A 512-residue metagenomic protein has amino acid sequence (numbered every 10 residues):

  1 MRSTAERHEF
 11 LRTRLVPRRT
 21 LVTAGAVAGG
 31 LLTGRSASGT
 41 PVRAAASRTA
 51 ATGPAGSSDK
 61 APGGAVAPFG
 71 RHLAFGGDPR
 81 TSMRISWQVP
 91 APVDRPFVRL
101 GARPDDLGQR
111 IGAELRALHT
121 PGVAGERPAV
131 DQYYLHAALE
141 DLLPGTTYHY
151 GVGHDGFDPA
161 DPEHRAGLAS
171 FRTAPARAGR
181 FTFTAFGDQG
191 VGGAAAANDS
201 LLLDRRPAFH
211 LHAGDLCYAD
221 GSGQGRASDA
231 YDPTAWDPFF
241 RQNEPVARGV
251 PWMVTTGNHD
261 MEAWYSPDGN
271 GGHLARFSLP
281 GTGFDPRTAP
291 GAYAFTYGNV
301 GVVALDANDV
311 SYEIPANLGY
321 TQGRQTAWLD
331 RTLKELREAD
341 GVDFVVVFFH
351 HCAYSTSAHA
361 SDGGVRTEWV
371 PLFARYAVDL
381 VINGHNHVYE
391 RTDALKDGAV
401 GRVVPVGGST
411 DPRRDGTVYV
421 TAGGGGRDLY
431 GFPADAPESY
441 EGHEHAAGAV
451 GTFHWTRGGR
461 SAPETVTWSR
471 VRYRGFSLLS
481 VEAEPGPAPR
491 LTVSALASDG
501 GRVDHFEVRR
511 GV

Functional and structural regions predicted by a protein language model:
M1-V16, V27, R43: N-terminal secretory signal peptides
E6-H8, A50-F97, R103-G108, G112-A124 (+7 more regions): Metal-dependent phosphoesterase/phosphodiesterase active-site architecture
L31-S58: C-terminal region of N-terminal signal peptides and the immediate post-cleavage residues of exported proteins
V66-G70, G77-S82, P90-V93, A102-G122 (+5 more regions): N-terminal active-site segment of His-dependent metallophosphoesterases
L139-E140: Hydrophobic core positions of the immunoglobulin-like beta-sandwich fold
D188, G214-D215, G257-N258, H350 (+1 more regions): Active-site glycine-centered loops adjacent to acidic/histidine catalytic or metal-binding residues that shape
A196, G221-W236, M261-A275, S357-D362 (+1 more regions): Metal-dependent catalytic neighborhoods of phosphoester/phosphodiester hydrolases
A197-W264, R375: Core catalytic region of metal-dependent phosphoesterases/phosphodiesterases, especially metallo-beta-lactamase-like
